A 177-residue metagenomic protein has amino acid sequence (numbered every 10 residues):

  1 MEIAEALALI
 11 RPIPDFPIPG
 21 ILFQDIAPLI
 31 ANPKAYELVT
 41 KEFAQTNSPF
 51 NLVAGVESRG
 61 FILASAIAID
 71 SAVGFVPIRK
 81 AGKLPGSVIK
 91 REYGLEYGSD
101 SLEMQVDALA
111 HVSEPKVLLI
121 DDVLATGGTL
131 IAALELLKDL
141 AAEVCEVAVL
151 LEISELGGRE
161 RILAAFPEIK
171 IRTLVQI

Functional and structural regions predicted by a protein language model:
M1-I120, L124-I177: PRPP-associated nucleotide enzymes
